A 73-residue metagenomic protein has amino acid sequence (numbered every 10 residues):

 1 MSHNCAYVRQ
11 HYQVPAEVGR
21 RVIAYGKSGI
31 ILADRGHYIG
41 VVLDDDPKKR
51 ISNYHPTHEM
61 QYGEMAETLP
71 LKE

Functional and structural regions predicted by a protein language model:
M1-V8: Short, structured beta-strand/loop micro-motifs enriched in basic residues and often containing a Trp
Y7, V14, R21-Q61: Basic/aromatic-rich interaction segments and small domains that mediate binding to polyanionic partners
A66-L71: Intrinsically disordered, low-complexity linker and terminal regions at domain boundaries
